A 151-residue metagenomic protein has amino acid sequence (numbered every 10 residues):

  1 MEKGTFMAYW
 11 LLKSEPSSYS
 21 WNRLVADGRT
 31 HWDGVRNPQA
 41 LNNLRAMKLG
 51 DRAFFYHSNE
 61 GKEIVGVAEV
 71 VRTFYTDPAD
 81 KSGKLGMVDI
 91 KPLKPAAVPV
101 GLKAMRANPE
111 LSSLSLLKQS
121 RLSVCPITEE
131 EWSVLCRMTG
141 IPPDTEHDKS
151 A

Functional and structural regions predicted by a protein language model:
E2-L49, P142, A151: Compositionally biased, charged N-terminal/linker segments
S17-Y19, A97, W132-V134: Short, acidic Gly/Pro/Ser/Thr-rich loop/turn segments
R23, K48, E63-I64, K81-G83: Short glycine/proline-enriched turns and hinge-like loops at secondary-structure junctions
R23, P99-M105, L135-M138: Short, charged, solvent-exposed linker or helix-capping segments at domain edges/interfaces that act as flexible hinges
Y56-K62: Short, charged beta-turn/beta-strand-edge "cap" motif at the junction between a beta-strand and an adjacent loop
V65-C125: Aromatic- and Lys/Arg-enriched surface recognition patch
I127-A151: Charged phosphate-binding loop/patch that engages nucleotide di/tri-phosphates or the phosphate backbone of nucleic
